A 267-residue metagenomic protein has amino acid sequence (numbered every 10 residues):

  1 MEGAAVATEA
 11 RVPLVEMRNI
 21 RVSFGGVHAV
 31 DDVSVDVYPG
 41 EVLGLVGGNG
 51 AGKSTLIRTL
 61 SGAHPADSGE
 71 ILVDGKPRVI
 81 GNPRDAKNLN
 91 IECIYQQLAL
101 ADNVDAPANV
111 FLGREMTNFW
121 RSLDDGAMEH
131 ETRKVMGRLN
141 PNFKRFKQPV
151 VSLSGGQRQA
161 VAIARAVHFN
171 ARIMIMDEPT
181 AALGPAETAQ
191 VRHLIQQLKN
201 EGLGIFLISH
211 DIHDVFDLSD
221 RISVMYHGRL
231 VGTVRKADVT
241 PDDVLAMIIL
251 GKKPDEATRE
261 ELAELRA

Functional and structural regions predicted by a protein language model:
E2-A267: Glycine-rich phosphate-binding loops of nucleotide-dependent enzymes
